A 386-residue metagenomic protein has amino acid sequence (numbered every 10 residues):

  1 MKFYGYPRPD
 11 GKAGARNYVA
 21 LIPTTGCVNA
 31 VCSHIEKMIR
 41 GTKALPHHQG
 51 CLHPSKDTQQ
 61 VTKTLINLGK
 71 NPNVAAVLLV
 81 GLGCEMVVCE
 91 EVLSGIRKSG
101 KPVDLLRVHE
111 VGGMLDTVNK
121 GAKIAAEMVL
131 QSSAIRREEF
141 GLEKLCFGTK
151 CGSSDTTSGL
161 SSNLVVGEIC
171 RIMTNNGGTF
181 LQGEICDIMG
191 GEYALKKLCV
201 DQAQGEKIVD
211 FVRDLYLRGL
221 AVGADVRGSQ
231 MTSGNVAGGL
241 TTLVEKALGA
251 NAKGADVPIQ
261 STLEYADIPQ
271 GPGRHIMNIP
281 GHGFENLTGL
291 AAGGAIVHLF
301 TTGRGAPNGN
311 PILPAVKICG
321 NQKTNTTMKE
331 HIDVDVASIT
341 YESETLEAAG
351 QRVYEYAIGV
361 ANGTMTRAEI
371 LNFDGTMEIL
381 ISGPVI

Functional and structural regions predicted by a protein language model:
M1-V297, T301-I386: Metallocofactor- and cofactor-centric catalytic cores in central/energy metabolism, strongly enriched
